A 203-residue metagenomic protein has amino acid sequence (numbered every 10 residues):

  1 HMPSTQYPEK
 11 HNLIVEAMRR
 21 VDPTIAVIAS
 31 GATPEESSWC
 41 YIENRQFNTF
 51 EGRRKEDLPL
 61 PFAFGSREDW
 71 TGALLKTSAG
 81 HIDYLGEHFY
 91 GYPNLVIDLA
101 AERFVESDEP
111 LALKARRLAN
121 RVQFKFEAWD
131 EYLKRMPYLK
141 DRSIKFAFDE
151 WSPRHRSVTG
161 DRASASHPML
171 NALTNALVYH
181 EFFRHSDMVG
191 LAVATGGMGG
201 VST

Functional and structural regions predicted by a protein language model:
P3-Y179: Noncatalytic carbohydrate-binding groove/subsite architecture in carbohydrate-active enzymes
Y179-T203: Catalytic cores of secreted or luminal carbohydrate-active enzymes
